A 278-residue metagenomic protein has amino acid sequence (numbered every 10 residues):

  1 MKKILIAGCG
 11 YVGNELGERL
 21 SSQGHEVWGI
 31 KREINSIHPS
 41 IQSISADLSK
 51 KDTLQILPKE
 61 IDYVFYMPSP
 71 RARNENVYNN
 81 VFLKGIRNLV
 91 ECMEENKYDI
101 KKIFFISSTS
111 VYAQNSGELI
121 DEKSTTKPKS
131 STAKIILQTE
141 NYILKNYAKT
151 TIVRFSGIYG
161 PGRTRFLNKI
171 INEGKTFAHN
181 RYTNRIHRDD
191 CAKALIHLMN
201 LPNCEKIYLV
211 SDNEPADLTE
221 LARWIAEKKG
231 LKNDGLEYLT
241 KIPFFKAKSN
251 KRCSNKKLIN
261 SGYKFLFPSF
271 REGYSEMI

Functional and structural regions predicted by a protein language model:
G13-N14: N-terminal Rossmann-fold NAD(P) dinucleotide-binding loop
S45-C92: NAD(P)H-binding glycine-rich loop region in Rossmannoid oxidoreductase-like domains and their noncatalytic homologs
N88-K129: Conserved Rossmann-fold NAD(P)-dependent oxidoreductase catalytic core, especially the SDR/UDP-sugar
S116-I152: Catalytic helix-loop patch of NAD(P)-dependent Rossmann-fold dehydrogenases
L137, N146, I158-N172, H197-Y208 (+1 more regions): Glycine/proline-rich active-site loop of Rossmann-fold NAD(P)-dependent oxidoreductases
I152, R163-N168, F177-M199, K206: Substrate-positioning beta->alpha
A194, L201-P243: Mid/C-terminal beta-alpha module of Rossmann-like enzyme folds, strongest in SDR-family dehydrogenases/epimerases
K246-I278: C-terminal amphipathic/interface module of NAD(P)-dependent oxidoreductases and related NAD-binding regulators
